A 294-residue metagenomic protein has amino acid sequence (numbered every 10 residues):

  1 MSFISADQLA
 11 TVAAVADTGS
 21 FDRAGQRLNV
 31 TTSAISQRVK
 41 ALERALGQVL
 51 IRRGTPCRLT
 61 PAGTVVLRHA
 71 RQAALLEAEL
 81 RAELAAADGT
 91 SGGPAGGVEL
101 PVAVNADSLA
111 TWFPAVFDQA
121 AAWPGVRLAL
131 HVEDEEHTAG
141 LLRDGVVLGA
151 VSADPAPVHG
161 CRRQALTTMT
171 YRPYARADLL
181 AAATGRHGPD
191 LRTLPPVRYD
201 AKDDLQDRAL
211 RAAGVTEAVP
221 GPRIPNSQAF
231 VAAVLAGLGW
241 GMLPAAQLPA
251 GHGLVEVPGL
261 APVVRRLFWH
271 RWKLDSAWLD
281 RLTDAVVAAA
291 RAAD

Functional and structural regions predicted by a protein language model:
V12, A24, T60-G63, G237: Hydrophobic two-helix hairpin corresponding to the core of helix-turn-helix DNA-binding domains
A13-N29: Short helix-boundary/capping micro-motifs
E43-P61: A short LG(V/I)-centered, amphipathic sequence patch enriched for acidic residue(s) preceding the LG motif
A45-L46, V66-P94: Alpha-helical linker/hinge and terminal dimerization helices associated with HTH transcriptional regulators
A95-H159: Central regulatory/effector-binding core of bacterial HTH transcription factors
V146, T216-P262: Hydrophobic hinge/microswitch elements
R192-T216: Secondary-structure junction motif
V257-D294: A late-sequence structural motif
